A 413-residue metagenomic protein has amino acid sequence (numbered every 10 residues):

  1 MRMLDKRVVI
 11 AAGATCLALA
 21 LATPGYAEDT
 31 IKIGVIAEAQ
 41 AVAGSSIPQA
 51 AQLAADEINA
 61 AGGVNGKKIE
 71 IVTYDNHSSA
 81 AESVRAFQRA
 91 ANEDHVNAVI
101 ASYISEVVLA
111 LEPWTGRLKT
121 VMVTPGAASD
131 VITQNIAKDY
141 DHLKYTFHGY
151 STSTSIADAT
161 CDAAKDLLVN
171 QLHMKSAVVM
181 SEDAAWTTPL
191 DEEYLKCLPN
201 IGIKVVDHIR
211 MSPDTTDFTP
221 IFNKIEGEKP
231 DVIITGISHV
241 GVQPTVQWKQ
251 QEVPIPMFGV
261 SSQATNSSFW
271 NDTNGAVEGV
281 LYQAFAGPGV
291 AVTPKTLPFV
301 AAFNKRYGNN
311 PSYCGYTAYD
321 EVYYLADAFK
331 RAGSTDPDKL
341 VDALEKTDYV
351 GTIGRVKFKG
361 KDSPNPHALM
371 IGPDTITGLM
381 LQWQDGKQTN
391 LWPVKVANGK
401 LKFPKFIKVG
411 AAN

Functional and structural regions predicted by a protein language model:
R2-A12: Bacterial N-terminal signal peptides that target proteins for export
L21-A27: Sec/Tat signal peptide C-region and signal peptidase I cleavage site
E28-T30, Q49-I71, P199-G202: Signal peptide-proximal N-terminal region of secreted/periplasmic/extracellular or secretory-lumen proteins
G34-Q52, Y74-A81, Y103-I104, M180-P189 (+2 more regions): Extracytoplasmic "Venus flytrap"
A43-Q49, A61-A137, M211-T219, S238-Q243: Beta-alpha junction/loop-to-helix N-cap segments that form part of ligand/metal-binding clefts
V96-D207, P256-G279: Extracytoplasmic ligand/sensor domains, especially the bilobed periplasmic-binding protein
S129, S153-T154, T245-Y319, K330-R331 (+1 more regions): Extracellular/periplasmic periplasmic-binding protein-like sensory domains
K305-S312, A326-W392, N413: Segments of small-molecule ligand-sensing domains
